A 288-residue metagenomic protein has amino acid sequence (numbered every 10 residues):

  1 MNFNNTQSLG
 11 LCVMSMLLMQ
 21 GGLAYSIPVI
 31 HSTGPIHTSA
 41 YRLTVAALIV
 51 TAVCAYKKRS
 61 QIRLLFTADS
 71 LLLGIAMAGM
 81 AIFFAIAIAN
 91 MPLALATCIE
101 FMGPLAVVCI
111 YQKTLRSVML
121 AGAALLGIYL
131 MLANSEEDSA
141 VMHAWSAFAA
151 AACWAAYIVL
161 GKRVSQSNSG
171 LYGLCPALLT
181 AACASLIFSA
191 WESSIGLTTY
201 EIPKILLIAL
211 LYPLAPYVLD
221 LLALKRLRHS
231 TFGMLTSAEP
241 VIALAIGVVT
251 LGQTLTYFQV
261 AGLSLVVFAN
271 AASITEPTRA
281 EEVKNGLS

Functional and structural regions predicted by a protein language model:
M1-H37, I75, G79-F83, L126 (+2 more regions): Glycine-/small-residue-enriched transmembrane alpha-helix faces in small-molecule transporters and effluxers
M1-L17, A46-L72, K113-M119, E136-M142 (+4 more regions): Membrane-interface interhelical linkers
V13-Y25, V53, L71-I86, L130 (+4 more regions): Hydrophobic alpha-helical transmembrane segments of multi-pass membrane transport proteins, especially secondary
Y25, S32-G79, M102, A106-V107 (+3 more regions): Transmembrane alpha-helices of multi-pass small-molecule transport proteins
V29, T38, R42, A87 (+7 more regions): Hydrophobic/aromatic residues within transmembrane alpha-helices of multi-pass small-molecule transporters
H37, T44-V45, A85-L115, A150 (+1 more regions): Specific alpha-helical transmembrane segments that line the substrate/conduction pathway and gating interfaces
L43, S237-S288: C-terminal-most transmembrane helix of multi-pass membrane proteins
V50, M102, R116-S135, I246 (+1 more regions): Hydrophobic transmembrane alpha-helices of multi-pass small-molecule transport proteins
